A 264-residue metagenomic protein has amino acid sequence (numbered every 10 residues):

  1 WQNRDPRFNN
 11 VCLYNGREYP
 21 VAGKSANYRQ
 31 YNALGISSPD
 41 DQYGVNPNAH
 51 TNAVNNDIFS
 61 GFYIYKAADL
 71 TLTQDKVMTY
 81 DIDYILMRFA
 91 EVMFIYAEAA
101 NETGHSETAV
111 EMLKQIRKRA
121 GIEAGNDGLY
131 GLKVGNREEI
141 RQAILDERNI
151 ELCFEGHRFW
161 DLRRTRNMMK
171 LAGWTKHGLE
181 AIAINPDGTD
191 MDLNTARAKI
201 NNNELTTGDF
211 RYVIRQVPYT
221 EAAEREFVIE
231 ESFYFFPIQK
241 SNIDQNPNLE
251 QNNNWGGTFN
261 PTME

Functional and structural regions predicted by a protein language model:
W1-E264: Acidic/polar-rich alpha-helix caps and helix-coil junctions
